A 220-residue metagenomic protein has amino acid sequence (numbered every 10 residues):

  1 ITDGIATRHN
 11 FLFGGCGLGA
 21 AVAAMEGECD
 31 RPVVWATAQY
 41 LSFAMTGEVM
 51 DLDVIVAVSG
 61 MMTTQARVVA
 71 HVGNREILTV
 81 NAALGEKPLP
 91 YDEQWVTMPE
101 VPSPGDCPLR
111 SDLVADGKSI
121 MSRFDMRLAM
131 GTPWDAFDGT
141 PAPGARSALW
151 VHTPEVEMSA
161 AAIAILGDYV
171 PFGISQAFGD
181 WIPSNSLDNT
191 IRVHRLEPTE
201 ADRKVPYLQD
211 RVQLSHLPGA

Functional and structural regions predicted by a protein language model:
I1-A220: Terminal targeting signals and extreme-terminal segments of soluble enzymes
